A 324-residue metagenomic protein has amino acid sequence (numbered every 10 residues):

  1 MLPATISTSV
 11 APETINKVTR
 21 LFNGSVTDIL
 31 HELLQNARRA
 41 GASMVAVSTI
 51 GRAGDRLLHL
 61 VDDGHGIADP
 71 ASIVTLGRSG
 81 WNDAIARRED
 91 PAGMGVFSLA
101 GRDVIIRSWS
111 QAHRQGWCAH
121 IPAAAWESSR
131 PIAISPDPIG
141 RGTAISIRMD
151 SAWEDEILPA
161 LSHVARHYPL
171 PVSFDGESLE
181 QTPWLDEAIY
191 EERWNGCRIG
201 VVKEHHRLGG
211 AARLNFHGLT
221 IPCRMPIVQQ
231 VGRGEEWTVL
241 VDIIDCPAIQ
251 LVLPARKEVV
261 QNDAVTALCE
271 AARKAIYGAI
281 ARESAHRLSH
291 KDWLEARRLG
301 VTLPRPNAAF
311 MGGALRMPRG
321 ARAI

Functional and structural regions predicted by a protein language model:
M1-A42, A53, A71-V74, C269: Bergerat-fold GHKL ATPase/HATPase_c domain
L2-P3, S7, T19, R38 (+2 more regions): N-terminal assembly/transducer modules of large multi-domain enzymes, emphasizing dimerization/partner-binding
G24-I29, A68, D90-M94, A152-P159: Charged, alpha-helix-enriched surfaces in structured cytosolic catalytic cores of large nucleotide-utilizing machines
S43-V45, R56, V104: Conserved beta-strand core positions
V47-G51: Conserved catalytic core of two-component histidine kinases
A53-L57, G142-A144: A generic structural signal for beta-strand entry/edge sites
L57-G64: Conserved DxG motif in ATP/Mg2+-binding regions
H65-S128: Flexible ATP-lid and adjacent glycine-rich G1/G2 motifs of the Bergerat
